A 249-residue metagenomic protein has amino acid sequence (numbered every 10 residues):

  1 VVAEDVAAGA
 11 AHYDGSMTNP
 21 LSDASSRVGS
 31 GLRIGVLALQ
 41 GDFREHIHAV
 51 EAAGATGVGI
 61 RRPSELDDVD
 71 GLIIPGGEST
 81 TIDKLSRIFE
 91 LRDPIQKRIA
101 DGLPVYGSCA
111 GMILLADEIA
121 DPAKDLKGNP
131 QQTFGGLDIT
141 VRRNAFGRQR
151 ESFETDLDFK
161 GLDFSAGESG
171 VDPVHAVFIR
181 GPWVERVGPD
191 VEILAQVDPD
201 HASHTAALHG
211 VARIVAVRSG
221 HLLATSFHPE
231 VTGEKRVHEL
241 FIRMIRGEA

Functional and structural regions predicted by a protein language model:
V1-I88, R92-D101, K235-A249: N-terminal beta1-alpha1 cap of cysteine-dependent amidohydrolase-like domains
G9, Y13-S25, R143-R150, E154-A249: Amide-donor transfer/coupling interface in amidating biosynthetic enzymes
L39, A110, F227: Cofactor-binding loop segments of dinucleotide-utilizing enzymes, especially the Rossmann-like FAD- and NAD(P)+-binding
D42, I113, T232: Conserved Rossmann-like nucleotide-cofactor binding loop
G57-V58, V105, L222: Hydrophobic anchor at the start of a short beta-strand that flanks the dinucleotide cofactor-binding loop
D67, Q132, D172: Structured loop/turn residues at beta-strand edges in well-structured enzyme cores
I73-P75, Y106, A224: Structural motif
S79-F164: Cysteine-nucleophile active-site neighborhood
